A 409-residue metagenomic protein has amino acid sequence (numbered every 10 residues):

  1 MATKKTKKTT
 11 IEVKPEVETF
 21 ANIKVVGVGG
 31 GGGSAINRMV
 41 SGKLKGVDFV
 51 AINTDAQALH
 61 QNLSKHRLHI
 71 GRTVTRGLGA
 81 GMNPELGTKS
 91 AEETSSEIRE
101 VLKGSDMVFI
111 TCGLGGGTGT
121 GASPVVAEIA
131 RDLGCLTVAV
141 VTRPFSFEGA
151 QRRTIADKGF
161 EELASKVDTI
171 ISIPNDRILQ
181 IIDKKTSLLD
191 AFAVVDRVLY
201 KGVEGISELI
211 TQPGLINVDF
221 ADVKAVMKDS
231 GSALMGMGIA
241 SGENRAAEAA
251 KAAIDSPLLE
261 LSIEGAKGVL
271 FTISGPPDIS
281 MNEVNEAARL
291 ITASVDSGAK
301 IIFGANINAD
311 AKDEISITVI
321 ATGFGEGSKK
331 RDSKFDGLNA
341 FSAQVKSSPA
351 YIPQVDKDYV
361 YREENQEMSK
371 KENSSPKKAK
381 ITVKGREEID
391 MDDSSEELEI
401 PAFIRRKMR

Functional and structural regions predicted by a protein language model:
M1-R409: Tubulin/FtsZ superfamily GTPase core signature
